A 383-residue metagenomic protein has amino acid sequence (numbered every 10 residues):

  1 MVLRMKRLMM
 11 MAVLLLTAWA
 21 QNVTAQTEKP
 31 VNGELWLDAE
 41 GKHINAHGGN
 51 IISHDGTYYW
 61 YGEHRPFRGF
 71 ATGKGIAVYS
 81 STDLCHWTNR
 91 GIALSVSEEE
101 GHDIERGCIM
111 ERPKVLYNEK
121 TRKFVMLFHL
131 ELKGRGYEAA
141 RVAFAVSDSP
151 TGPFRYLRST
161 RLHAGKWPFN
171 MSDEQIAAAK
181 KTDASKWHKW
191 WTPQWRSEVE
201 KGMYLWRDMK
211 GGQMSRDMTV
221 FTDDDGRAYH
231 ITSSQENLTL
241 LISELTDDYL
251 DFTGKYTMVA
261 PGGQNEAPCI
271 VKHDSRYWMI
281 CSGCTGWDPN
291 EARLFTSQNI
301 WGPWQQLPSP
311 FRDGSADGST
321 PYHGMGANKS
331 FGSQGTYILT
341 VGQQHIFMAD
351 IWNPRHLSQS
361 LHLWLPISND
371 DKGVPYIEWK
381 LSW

Functional and structural regions predicted by a protein language model:
M1-Q26: Bacterial Sec-dependent N-terminal signal peptides
V23-W383: Carbohydrate-active catalytic/glycan-binding domains of CAZyme proteins, especially the secreted or lumenal ectodomains
